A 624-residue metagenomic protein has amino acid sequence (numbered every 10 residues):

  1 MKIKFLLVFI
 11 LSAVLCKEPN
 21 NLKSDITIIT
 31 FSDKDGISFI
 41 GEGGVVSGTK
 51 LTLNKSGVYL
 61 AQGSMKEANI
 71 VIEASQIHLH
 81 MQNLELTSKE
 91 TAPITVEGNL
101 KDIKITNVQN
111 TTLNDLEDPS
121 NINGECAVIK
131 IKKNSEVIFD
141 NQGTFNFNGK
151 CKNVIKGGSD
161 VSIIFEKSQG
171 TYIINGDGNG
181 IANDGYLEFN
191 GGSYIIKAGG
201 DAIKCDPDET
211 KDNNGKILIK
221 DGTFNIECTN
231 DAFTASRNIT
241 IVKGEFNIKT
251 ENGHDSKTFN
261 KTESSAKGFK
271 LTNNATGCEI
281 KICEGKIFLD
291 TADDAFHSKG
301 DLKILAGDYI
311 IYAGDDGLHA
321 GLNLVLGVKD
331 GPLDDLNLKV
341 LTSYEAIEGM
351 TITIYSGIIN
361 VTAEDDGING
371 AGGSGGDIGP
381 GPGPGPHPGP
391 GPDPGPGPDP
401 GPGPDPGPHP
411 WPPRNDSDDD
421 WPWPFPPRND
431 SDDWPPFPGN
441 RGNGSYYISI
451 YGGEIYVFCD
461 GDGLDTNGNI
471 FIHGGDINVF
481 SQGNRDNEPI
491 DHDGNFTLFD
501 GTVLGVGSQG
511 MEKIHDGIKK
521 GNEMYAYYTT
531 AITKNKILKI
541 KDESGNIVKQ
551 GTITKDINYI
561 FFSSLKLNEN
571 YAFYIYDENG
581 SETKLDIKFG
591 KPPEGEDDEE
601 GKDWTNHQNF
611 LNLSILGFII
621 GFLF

Functional and structural regions predicted by a protein language model:
M1-V8: Classical eukaryotic N-terminal signal peptides for Sec-dependent ER targeting/secretion, especially the positively
V8-I10, W434: A periodicity- and composition-biased signal for non-globular, repetitive helical segments
I10-P19, F622-F624: N-terminal signal peptide
K17-H607: A composition-driven surface/loop motif
H607-F624: Cleavable C-terminal sorting propeptides in eukaryotic secreted/cell-surface proteins
